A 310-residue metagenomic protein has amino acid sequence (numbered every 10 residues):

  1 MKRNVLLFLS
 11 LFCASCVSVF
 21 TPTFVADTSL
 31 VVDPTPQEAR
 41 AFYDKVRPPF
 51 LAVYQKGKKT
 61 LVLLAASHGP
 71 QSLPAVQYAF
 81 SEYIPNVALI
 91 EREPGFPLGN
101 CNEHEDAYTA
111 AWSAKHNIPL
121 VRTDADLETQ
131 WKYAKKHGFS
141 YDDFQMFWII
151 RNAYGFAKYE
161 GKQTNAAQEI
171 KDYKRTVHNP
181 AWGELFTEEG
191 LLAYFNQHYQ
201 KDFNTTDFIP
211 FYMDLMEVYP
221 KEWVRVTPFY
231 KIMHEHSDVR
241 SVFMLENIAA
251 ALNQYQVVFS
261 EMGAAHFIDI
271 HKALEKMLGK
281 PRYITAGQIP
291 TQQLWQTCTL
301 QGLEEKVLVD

Functional and structural regions predicted by a protein language model:
K2-F8: Sec-dependent signal peptide recognition, specifically the positively charged N-region followed immediately by
A14-S15: C-terminal motif of bacterial Sec signal peptides marking the signal peptidase cleavage site
V19-K59: N- or domain-start disorder-to-order transition segments that initiate the globular core
L63-A65, N86-V87, V257-G263: Beta-strand elements within well-structured catalytic alpha/beta cores of enzymes that handle phosphate/sulfate esters
S67-P70, E93-P97, D126-Q130, A264-F267: Solvent-exposed loop/turn segments at secondary-structure junctions within structured extracellular/periplasmic domains
S67-S81, G95-A111: Membrane-embedded segments
F80-I90: Proline-aspartate-enriched helix->loop->beta-strand connector
C101-N253, K272-A273, P290-T291, T299-V309: Hydrophobic, often amphipathic alpha-helical segments used for membrane interaction and targeting
